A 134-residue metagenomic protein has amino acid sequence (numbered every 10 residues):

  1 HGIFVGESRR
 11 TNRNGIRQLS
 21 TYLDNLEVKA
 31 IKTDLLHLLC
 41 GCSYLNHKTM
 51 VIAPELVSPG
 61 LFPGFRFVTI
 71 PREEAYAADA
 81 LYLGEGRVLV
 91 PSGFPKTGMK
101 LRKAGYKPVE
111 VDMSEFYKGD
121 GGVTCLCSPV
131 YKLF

Functional and structural regions predicted by a protein language model:
H1-F134: Histidine/cysteine-enriched polar flanking segments
